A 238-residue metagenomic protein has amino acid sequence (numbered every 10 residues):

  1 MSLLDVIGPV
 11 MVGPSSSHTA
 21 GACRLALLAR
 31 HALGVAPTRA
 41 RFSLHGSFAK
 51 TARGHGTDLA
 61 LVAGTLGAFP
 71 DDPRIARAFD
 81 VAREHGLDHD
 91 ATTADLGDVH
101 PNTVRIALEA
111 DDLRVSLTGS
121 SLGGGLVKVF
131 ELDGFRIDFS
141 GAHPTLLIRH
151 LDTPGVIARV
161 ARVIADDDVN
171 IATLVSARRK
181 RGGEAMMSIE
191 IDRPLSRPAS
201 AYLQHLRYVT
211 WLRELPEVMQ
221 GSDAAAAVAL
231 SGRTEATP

Functional and structural regions predicted by a protein language model:
M1-M11, A40-F42: Short, hydrophobic/aliphatic alpha-helical segments
D5-V6, R24-A32, A60, G64 (+6 more regions): Alpha-helical scaffold segments in soluble metabolic enzymes
G8-L28: Conserved phosphate/anionic-ligand binding catalytic regions in large, soluble enzymes, centered on
R30-R41: Non-transmembrane, aqueous-exposed alpha-helical and coiled segments at domain scale
R41-E84: A structural-propensity feature for long, helix-poor, extended segments
T51-L59, P101, A185-R193: Short glycine/threonine-rich loop-to-helix capping motif typified by GTGT followed within a few residues by an Asp-Pro
L66-V115: Contiguous domain-boundary segments centered on the initiation and propagation of an alpha-helix
R77, H89-A94, E109-S231, E235-P238: A conserved regulatory-domain signal marking ACT and ACT-like small-molecule sensing domains and adjacent regulatory
